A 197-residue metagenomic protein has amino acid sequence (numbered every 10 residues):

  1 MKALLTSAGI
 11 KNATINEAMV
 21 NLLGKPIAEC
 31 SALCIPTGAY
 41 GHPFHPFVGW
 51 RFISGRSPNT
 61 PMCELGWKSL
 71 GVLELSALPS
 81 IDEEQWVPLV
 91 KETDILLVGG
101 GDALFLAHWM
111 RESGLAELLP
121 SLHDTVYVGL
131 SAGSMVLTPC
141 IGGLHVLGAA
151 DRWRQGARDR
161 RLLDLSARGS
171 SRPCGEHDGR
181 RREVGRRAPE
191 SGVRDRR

Functional and structural regions predicted by a protein language model:
M1-L104, S191-R194: Extended, subdomain-level signal for the structured scaffold at the beginning of enzyme domains
P88-E92, A107-V128, S134-R197: Active-site-adjacent pocket-lining segments in enzyme domains
G101, A132-G133: Alpha-helix/helix-capping structural signal
